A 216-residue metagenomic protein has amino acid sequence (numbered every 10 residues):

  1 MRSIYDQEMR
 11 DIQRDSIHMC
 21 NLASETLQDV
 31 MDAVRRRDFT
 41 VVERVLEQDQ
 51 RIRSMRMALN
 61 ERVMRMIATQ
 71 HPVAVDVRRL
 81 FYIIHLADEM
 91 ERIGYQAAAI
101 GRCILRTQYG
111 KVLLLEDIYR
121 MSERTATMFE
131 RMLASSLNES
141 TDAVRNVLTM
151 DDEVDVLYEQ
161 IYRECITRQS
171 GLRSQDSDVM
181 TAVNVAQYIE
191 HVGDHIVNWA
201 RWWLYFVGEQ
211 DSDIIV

Functional and structural regions predicted by a protein language model:
M1-V216: Cytosolic, long alpha-helical scaffolding segments
